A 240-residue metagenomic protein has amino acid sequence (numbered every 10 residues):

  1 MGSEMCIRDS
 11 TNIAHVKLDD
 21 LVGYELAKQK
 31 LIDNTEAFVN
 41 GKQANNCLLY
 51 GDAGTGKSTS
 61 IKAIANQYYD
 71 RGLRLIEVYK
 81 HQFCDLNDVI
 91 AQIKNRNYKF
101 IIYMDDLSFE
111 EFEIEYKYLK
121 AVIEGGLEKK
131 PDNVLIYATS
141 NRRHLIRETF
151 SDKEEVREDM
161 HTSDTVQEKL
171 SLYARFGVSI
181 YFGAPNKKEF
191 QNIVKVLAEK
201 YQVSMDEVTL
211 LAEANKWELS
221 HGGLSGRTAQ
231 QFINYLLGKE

Functional and structural regions predicted by a protein language model:
G2-C6, T59: Short, small-residue-biased leader/transition segments that mark boundaries at the very start of proteins
I7-Q29: Dynamic helix-loop-helix/coil hinge segments at AAA+ ATPase domain boundaries and subdomain interfaces
T11-N12, E36-A44: Phosphate-binding P-loop
L26-N40: Pre-Walker A adenine-sensing motif
N46-I76, V89-N95: Walker A/P-loop
E111-E158: Conserved catalytic/switch belt of AAA+ P-loop NTPases
R157-L170, G177-E189: Conserved AAA+ ATPase "SRH/arginine-finger" region at the nucleotide-binding site
G183-E240: C-terminal alpha-helical "lid" subdomain
